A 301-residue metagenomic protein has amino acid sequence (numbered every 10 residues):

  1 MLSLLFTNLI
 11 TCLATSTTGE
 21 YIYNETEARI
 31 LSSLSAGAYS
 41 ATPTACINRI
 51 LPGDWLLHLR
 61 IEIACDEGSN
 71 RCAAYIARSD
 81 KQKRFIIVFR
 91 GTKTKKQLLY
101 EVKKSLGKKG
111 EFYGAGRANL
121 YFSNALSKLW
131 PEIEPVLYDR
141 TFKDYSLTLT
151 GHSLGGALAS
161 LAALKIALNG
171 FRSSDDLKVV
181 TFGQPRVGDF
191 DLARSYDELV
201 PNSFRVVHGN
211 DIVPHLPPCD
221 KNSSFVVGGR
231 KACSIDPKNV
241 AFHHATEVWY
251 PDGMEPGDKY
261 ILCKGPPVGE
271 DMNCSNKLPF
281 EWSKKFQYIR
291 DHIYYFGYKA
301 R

Functional and structural regions predicted by a protein language model:
L2-L4, N8-Y21, K81-R84, A125-T150 (+1 more regions): Serine hydrolase/lipase
L13-K81: Signal-peptide-cleavage-adjacent N-terminal segments of secreted and extracellular proteins
E20-E27, G91, A115, F122 (+1 more regions): Intrinsic-disorder-associated interaction segments
T26-I30, C46, Q97, R117 (+3 more regions): Exposed alpha-helical structural elements
P52-T150, L168-D176, L199-P201: A conserved cap/lid and substrate-binding interface adjacent to the catalytic center of lipid-processing enzymes
T92-K93, L154, R186: Short, glycine/serine-rich, charged loops/turns that create anion-binding and catalytic segments at active sites
K95, A159, G188-D189: Short, well-ordered alpha-helical microsegments
G151-G155, A159: Gly/Ala-rich beta-loop-alpha elbow adjacent to hydrolase catalytic centers
